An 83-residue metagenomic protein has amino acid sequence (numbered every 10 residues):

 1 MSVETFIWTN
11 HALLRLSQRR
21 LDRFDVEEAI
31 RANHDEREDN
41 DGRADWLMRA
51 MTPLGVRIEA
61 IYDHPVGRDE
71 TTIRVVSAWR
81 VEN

Functional and structural regions predicted by a protein language model:
M1-N83: Ribonuclease/tRNase effector modules and their secretory precursors
